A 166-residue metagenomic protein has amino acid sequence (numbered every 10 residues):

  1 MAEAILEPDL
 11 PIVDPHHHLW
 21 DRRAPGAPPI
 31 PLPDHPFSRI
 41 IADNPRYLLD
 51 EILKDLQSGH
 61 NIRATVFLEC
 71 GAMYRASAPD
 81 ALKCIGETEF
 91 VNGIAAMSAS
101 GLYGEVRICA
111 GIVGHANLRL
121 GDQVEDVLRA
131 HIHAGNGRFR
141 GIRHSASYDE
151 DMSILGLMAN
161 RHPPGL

Functional and structural regions predicted by a protein language model:
M1-L166: Helix-coil boundary/capping segments in enzymes
